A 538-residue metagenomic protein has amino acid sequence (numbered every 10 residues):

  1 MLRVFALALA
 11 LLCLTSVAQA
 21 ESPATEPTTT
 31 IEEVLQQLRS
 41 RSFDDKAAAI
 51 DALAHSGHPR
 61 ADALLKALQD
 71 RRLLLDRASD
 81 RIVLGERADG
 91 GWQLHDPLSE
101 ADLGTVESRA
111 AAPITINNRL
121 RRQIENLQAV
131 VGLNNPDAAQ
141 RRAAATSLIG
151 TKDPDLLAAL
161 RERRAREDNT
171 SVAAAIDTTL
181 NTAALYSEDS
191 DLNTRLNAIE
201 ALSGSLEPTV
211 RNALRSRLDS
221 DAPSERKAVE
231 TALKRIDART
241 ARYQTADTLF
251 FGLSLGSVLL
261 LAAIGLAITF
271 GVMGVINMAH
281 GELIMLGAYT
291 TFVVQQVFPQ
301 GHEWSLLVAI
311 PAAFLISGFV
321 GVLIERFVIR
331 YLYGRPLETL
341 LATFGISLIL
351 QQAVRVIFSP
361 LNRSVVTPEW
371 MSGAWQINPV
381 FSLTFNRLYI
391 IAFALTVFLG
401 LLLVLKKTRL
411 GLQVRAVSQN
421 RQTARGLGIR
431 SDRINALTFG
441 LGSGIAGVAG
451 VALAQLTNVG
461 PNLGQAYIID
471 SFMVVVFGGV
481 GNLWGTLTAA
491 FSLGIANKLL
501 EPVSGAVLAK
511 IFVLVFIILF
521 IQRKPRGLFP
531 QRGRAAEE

Functional and structural regions predicted by a protein language model:
E21-N212, S216-A246: Extended repeat-based scaffolds of very large eukaryotic assembly and lipid-transport proteins
T248, V404-L405, R409, T438-G481 (+1 more regions): Inter-helical junctions in multi-pass inner-membrane proteins, predominant in energy-converting antiporter-like
T248-V293, L323, F327-E338, F477-L483: Single transmembrane alpha-helix segments in multi-pass membrane proteins
A279-L323, V503: Membrane-embedded helix boundary and interhelical linker motif in transport proteins
E303-I346, A353, T488-L493, K524-P525: Alpha-helical transmembrane segments within multi-pass membrane transporters and channels
L332, E338, A342, I357 (+6 more regions): Cytosolic-side transmembrane-helix boundaries in multi-pass membrane proteins
T339-K407, I434-L437, I511, A535-E538: Transmembrane helix-bundle core of multi-pass membrane transporters and related energy-transducing complexes
L383-V459, T488: Helix-loop-helix "hairpin" substructures at the membrane interface of multi-pass membrane proteins
